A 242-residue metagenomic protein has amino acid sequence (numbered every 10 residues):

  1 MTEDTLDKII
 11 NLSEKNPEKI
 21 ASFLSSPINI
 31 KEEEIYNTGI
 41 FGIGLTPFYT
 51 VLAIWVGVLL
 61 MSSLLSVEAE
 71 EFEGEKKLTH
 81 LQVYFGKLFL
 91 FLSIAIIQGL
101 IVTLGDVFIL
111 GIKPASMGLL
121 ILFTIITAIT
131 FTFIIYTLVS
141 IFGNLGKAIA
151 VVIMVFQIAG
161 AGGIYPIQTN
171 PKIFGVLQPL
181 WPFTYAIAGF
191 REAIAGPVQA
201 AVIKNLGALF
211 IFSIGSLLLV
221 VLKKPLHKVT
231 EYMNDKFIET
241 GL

Functional and structural regions predicted by a protein language model:
E3-L242: Membrane-spanning alpha-helical segments of multipass transporters and channels
